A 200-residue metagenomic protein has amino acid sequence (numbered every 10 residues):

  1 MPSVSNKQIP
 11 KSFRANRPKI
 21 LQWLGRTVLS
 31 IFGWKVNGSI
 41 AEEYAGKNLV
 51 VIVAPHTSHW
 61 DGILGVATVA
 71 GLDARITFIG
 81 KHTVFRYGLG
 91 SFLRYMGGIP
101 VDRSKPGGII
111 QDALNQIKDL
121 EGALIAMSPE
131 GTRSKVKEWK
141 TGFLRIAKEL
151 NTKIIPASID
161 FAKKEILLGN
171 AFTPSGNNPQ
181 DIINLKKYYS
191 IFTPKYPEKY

Functional and structural regions predicted by a protein language model:
M1-N37: Extreme N-terminal tail/first-helix region
R14, W34-I191, K199-Y200: Soluble catalytic domains of membrane acyltransferases
